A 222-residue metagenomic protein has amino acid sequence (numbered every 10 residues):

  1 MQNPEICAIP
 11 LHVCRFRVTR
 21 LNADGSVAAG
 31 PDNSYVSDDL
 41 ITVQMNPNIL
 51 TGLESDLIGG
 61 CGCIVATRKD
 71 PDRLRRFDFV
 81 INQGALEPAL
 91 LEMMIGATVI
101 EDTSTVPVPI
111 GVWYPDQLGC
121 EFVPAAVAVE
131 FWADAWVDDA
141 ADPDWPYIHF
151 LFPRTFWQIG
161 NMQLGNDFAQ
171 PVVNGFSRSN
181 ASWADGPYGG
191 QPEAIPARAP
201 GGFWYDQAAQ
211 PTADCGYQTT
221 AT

Functional and structural regions predicted by a protein language model:
M1-I49, Q218-T222: Polar/acidic, low-complexity leader/linker segments enriched in S/T/G and N/D
L11, L74-D78, P124-A128, W145 (+1 more regions): A general secondary-structure signal for short beta-strands and their flanking turns/coil in non-transmembrane regions
G25-Y35, W132-P146, G186-F203: Acidic Ser/Thr/Pro-rich low-complexity disordered segments that often serve as glycosylated linkers/stalks around
N46-V65, R75-Q83, I95-G96: Glycine-rich, compositionally biased intrinsically disordered regions
G62-L90, D167-S182: Oligomerization/assembly interface segments of phage tail-like spikes and tubes
L86-E121: Charged, amphipathic alpha-helical segments
P107-L164: Short helix-loop boundary/capping segments
H149-T222: Mixed-charge, glycine-accented linear interaction segment located at domain edges/termini
